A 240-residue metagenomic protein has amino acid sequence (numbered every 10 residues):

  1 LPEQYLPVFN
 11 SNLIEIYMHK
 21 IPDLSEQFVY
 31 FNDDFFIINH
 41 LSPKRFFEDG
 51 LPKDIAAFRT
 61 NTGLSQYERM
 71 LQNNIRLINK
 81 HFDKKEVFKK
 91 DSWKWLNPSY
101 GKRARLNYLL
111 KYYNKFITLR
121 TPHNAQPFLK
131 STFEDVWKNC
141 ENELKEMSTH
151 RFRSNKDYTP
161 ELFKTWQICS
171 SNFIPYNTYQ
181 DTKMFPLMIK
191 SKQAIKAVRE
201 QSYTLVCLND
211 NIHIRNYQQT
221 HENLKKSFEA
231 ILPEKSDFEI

Functional and structural regions predicted by a protein language model:
L1, P22, N32-F35, Q167 (+1 more regions): Short, flexible loop/turn elements at secondary-structure junctions
L1-E26: Active-site-proximal specificity loops/subdomain of glycosyltransferases
P7-S11, I21, Y67, L71 (+1 more regions): Aromatic-acidic/polar surface patches that form glycan- and anion
M18-F58: GT-A fold catalytic core of metal-dependent nucleotide-sugar glycosyltransferases, centered on the diacidic
F36-H40, R45-E48, A104-R105, N172-P175 (+1 more regions): Short catalytic/ligand-binding loop motif for oxyanion handling, primarily in non-cytosolic enzymes, centered on
P52-S148: Long, charge-rich alpha-helical interaction segments
W137-I240: Long, low-complexity C-terminal extensions of enzymes
